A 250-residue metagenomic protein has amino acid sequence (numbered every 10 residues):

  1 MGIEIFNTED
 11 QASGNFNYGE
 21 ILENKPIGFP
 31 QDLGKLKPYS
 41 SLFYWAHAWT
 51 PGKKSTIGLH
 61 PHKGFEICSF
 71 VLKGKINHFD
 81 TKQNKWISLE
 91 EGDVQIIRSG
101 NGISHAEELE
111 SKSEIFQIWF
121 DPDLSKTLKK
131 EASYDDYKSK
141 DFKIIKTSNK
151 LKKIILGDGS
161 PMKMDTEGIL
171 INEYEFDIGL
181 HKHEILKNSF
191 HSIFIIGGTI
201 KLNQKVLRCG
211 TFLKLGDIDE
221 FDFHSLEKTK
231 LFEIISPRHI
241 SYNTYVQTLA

Functional and structural regions predicted by a protein language model:
M1-G2, A250: Basic/polar N-terminal segments that are highly enriched at the extreme N-terminus, encompassing both cleavable
E4-G34, L42-H62, L72-F79, Q83-W86 (+4 more regions): Conserved short histidine dyad/triad with adjacent acidic residue
D80-R98, K201-D222: Short acidic-glycine-tyrosine-enriched beta hairpin
K82-E90, L109-E110, K130-D136: "Short basic amphipathic alpha-helical interaction patches in structured regions
S99-T127, R208, G216-V246: Ligand-binding loop in jelly-roll beta-barrel domains
I103, K112-I193, G197-C209: Conserved, well-structured core segments that form or line functional sites
